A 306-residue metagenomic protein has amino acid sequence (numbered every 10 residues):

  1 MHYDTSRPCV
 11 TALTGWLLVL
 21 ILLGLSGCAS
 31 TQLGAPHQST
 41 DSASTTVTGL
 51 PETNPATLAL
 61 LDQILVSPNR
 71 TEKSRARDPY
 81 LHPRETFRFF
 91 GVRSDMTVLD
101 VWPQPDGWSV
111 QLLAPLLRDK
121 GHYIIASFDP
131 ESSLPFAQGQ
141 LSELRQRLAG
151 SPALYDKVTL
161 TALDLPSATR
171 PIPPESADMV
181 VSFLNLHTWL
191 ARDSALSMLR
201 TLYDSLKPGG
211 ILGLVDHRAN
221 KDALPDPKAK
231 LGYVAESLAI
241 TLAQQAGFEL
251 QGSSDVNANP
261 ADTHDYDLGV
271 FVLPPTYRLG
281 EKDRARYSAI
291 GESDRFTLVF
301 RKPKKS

Functional and structural regions predicted by a protein language model:
G24-G27: C-terminal motif of bacterial Sec signal peptides marking the signal peptidase cleavage site
A29-T31: Bacterial signal peptide processing site
L61-F89, R93: Class I SAM-dependent methyltransferase Rossmann-like catalytic core, especially the SAM/SAH-binding loop
D95-P105: Conserved class I S-adenosyl-L-methionine
A114-P115, A195-P208: A short glycine-rich, Lys/Arg-flanked "PGG" loop and its adjoining helix->strand segment in the class I
Y123-A126, G209-H217: Conserved beta-strand signature within the Rossmann-like core of class I S-adenosyl-L-methionine
R170-V180: A short acidic, Gly/Pro-enriched loop at the edge of an enzyme's catalytic core that lines a small-molecule cofactor
T263-S306: Core SAM-dependent methyltransferase catalytic element
